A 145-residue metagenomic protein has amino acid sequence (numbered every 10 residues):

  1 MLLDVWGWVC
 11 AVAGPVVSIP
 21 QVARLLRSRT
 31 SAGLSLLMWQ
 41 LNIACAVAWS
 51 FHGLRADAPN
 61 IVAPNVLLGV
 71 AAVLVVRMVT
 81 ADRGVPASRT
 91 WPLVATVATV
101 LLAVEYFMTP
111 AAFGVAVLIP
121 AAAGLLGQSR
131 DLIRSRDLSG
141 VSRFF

Functional and structural regions predicted by a protein language model:
M1-F145: Alpha-helical membrane-protein topology signature
